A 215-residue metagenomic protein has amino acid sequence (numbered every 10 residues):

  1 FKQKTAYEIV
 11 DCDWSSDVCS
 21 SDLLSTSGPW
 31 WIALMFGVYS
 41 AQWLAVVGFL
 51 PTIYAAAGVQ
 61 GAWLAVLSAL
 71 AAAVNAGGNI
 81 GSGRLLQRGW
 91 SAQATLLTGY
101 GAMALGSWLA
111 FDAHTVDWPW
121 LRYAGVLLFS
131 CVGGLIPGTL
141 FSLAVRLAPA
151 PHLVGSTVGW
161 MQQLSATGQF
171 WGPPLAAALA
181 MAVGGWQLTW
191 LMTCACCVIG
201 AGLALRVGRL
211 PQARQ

Functional and structural regions predicted by a protein language model:
F1-C19: Single conserved hydrophobic/aromatic residue that forms the stacking wall/gate of nucleotide- or nucleobase-binding
S15-I32: Juxtamembrane intracellular "pre-TM" segments in multi-pass secondary transporters
S27-N79: Extracytoplasmic gate region of multi-pass secondary transporters
Q60-S68, R122, V154, V158: Juxtamembrane helix-start elements in MFS-like secondary transporters
G78-S91, A180: Helix-to-loop junctions at the C-terminal end of transmembrane segments in multipass secondary transporters
A92-L140: C-terminal transmembrane helical hairpin of 12-TM major facilitator-type secondary transporters
A148-G185, T193: A late C-terminal transmembrane helix in Major Facilitator Superfamily
M181, L191-Q215: Multi-pass alpha-helical transporter architecture, strongest for 12-TM Major Facilitator/SLC carriers used
